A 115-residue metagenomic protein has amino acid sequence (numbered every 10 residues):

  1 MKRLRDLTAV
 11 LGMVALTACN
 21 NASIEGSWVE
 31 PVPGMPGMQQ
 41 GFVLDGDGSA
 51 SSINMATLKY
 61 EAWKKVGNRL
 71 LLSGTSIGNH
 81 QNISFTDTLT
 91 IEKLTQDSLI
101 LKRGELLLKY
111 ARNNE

Functional and structural regions predicted by a protein language model:
M1-C19: Sec-dependent bacterial lipoprotein signal peptides
T17-E115: Lipid interaction determinants
